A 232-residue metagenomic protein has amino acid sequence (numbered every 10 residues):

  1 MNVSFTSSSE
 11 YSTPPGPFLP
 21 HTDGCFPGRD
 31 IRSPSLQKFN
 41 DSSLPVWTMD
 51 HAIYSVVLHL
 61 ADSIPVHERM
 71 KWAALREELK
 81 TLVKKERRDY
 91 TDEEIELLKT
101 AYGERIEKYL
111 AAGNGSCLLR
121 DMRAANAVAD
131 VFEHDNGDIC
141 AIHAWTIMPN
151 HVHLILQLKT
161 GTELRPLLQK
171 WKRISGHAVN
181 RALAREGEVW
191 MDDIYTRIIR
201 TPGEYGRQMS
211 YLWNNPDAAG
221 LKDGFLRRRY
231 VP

Functional and structural regions predicted by a protein language model:
M1-P232: Short catalytic/metal-binding and nucleic-acid-binding patches
